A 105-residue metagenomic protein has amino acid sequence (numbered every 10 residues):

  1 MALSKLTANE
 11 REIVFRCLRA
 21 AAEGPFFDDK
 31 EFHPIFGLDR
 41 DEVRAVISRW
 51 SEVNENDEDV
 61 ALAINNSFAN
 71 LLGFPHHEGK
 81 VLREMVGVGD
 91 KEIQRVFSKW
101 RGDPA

Functional and structural regions predicted by a protein language model:
M1-A105: Positively charged, low-complexity terminal tracts and the immediately adjacent first secondary-structure elements
